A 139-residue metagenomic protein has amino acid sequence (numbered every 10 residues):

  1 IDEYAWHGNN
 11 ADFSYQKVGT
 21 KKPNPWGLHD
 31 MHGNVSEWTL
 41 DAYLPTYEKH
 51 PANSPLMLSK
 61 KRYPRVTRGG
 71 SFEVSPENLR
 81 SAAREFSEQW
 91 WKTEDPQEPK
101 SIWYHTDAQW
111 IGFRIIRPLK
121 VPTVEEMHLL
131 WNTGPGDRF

Functional and structural regions predicted by a protein language model:
I1-Y15: Chymotrypsin/trypsin-fold serine protease catalytic domain
N10-S14, M31-F139: Surface-exposed recognition segments
K17-G19: Catalytic cores of peptidoglycan-degrading enzymes
K21-N24: Short, small/polar residue-rich loop motifs at catalytic or cofactor-binding pockets
